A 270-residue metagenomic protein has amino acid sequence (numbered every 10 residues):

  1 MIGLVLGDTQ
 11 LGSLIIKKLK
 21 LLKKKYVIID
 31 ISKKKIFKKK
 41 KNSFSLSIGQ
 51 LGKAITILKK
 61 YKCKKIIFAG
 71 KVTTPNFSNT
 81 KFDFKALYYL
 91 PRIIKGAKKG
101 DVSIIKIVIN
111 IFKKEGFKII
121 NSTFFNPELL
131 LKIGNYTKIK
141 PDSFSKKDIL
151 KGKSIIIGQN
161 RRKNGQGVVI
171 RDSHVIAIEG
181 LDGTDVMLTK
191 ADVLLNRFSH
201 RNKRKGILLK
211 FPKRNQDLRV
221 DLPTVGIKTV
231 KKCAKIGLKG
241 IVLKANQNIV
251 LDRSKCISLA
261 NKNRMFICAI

Functional and structural regions predicted by a protein language model:
M1-I31: N-terminal basic/disordered segments at the start of proteins
L4-L6, I28-D30, I66-A69, I119-F124 (+4 more regions): General beta-strand structural signal in soluble alpha/beta enzymes
V5, G12-L14, K34-K35, N110-I111 (+3 more regions): Catalytic domains of riboflavin
L6-L11, K71-P75, V102, N248: Gly/Ser/Thr-rich loops at beta-strand to alpha-helix junctions that form or flank small-molecule/cofactor-binding
L11, L19, I48, K98-V102 (+1 more regions): Conserved mixed alpha/beta catalytic, RNA-binding, or beta-rich assembly cores of soluble enzyme, regulatory
I15, K38-K40, S78-K81, L131-G134 (+2 more regions): Short acidic, glycine/serine/threonine-rich loops at helix termini
I31-K38, S43-T56, C63, D83-Y89 (+2 more regions): Feature captures the catalytic cores and cofactor-binding loops of soluble hydro-lyases/lyases that act on carboxylate
A54-F125: N-terminal glycine-rich phosphate/adenylate-binding segment common to multiple enzyme folds
